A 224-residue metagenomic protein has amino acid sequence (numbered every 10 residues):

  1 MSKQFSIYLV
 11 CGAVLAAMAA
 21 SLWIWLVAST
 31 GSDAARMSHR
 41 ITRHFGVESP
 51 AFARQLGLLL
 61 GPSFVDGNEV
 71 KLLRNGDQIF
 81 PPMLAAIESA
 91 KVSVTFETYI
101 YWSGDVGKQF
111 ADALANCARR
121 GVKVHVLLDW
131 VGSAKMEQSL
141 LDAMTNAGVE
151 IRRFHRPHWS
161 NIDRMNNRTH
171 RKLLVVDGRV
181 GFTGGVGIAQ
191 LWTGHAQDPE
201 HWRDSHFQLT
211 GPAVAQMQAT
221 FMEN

Functional and structural regions predicted by a protein language model:
M1-N224: N-terminal localization/anchoring segments of enzymes in phospholipid and broader phosphate metabolism
